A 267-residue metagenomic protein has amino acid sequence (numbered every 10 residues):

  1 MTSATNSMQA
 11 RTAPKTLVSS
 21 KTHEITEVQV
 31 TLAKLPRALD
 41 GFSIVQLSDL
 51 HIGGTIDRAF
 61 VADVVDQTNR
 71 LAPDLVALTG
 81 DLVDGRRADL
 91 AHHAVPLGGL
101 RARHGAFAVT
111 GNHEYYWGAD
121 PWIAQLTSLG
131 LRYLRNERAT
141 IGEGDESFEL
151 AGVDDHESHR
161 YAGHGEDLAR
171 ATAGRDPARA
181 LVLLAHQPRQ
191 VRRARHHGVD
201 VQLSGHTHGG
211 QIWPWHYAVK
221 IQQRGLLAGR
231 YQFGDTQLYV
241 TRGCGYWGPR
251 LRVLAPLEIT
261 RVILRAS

Functional and structural regions predicted by a protein language model:
M1-K21: Non-catalytic terminal accessory segments
T22-E27, T31-S267: Soluble catalytic domains of enzymes that build or remodel membrane lipids, polysaccharides, and related
